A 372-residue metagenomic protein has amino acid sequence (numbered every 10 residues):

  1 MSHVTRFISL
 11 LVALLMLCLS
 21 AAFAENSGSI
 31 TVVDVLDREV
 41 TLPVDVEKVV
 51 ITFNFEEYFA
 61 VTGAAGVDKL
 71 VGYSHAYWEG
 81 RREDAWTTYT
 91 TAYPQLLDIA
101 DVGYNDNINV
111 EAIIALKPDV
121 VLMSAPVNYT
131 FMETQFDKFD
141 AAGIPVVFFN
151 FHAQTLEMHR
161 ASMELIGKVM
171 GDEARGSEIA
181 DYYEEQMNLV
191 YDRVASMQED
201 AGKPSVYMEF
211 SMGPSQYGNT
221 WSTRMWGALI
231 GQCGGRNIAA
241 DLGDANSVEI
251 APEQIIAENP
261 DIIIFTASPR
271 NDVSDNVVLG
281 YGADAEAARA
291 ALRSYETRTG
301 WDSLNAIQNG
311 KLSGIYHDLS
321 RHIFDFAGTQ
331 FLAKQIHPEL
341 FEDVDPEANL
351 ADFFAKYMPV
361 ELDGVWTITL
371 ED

Functional and structural regions predicted by a protein language model:
M1-L11: Bacterial N-terminal signal peptides that target proteins for export
R6, L19-F59, A174-E209, F341-D372: Bacterial Sec-exported substrate-binding components of ABC uptake systems
V12-S20: Hydrophobic core
V35-D37, L96-N109, G243-P252: Short helix-initiation/N-cap motifs at beta->coil->alpha
E57-A115, V120, S124-V127: A short, structured surface patch at a secondary-structure boundary
H75-E83, A125-T134, F149-M163, Q198-A228: Extracytoplasmic ligand-binding site segments that recognize negatively charged/polar headgroups
A100-D101, Q154-K168, S177, D181 (+1 more regions): Structured C-terminal subdomain patch of bacterial secreted/periplasmic proteins
N219-N246: Alpha-helical, coiled-coil/dimerization segments enriched in small aliphatic residues
